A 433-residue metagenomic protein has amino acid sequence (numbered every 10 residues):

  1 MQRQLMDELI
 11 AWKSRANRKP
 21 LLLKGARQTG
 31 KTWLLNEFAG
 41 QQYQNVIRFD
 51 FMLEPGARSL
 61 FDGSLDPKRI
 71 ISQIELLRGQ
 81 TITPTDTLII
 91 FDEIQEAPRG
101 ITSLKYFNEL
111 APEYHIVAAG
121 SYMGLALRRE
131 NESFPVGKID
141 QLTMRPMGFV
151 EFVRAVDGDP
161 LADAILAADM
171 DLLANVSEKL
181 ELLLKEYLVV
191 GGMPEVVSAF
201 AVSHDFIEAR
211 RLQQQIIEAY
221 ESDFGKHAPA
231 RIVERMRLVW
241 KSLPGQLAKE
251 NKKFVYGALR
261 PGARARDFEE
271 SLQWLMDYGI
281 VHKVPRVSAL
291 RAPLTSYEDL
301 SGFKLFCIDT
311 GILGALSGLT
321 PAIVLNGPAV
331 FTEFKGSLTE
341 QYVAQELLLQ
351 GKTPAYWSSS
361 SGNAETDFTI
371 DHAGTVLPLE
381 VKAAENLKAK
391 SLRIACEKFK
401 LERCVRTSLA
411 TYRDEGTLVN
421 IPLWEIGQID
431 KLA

Functional and structural regions predicted by a protein language model:
M1-A16: Pre-Walker A adenine-sensing motif
K31: Conserved lysine of the Walker
L34, F38: Hydrophobic positions on the alpha1 helix immediately C-terminal to the Walker A/P-loop
L53-T85: Short glycine-rich substrate-engagement loop in P-loop NTPases that contacts/grips substrate
I90, H115-S121: Structural recognition of the conserved hydrophobic beta-strand(s) that form the central parallel beta-sheet of P-loop
R129-A248: Interdomain motor-coupling "hinge/lid" segment immediately C-terminal to the ATP-binding subdomain of NTP-driven enzymes
R145, V343, L347, T366-E385 (+1 more regions): Conserved catalytic cores of phosphodiester-cleaving nucleases, focusing on short active-site segments
S198-T366: Accessory nucleic acid-recognition modules appended to NTPase machines
